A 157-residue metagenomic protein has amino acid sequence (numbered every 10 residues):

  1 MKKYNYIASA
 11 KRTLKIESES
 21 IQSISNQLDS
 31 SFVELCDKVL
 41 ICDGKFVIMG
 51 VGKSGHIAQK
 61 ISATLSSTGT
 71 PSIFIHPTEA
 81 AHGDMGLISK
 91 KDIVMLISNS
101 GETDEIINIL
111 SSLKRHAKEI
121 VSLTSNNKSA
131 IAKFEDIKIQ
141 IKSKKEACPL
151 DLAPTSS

Functional and structural regions predicted by a protein language model:
K2-G44: An N-terminal, well-structured beta->alpha segment
L40, G44-V51, G55-S157: Glycine-rich phosphate-binding loops that contact phosphosugars or nucleotide phosphates
